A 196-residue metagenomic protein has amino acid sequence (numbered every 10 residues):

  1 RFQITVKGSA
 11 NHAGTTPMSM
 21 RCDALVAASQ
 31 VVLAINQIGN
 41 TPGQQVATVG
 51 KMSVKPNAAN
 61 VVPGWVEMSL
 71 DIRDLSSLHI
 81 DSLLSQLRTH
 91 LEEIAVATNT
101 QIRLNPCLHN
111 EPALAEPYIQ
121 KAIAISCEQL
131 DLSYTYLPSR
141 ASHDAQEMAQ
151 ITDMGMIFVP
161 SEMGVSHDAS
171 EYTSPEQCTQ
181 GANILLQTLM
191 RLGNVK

Functional and structural regions predicted by a protein language model:
R1, S19-Q30, Q44-A47, L78 (+6 more regions): Conserved active-site and cofactor/substrate-binding residues in soluble primary-metabolism enzymes
R1-S77: Midchain, well-structured core segments that form catalytic/ion-binding scaffolds
N36-V49, I94-N105, S133-P138, N194-K196: Flexible, glycine/charged-enriched surface loops at secondary-structure junctions
T48-N57, M68-L75, Q101-Q120, R140 (+1 more regions): A short beta-alpha structural unit
S76-E128: Metal-dependent peptidase/peptidase-like ectodomains
Y134-I184: Zn-dependent metallopeptidase/amidohydrolase metal-coordination segment
I184-V195: C-terminal alpha-helix
